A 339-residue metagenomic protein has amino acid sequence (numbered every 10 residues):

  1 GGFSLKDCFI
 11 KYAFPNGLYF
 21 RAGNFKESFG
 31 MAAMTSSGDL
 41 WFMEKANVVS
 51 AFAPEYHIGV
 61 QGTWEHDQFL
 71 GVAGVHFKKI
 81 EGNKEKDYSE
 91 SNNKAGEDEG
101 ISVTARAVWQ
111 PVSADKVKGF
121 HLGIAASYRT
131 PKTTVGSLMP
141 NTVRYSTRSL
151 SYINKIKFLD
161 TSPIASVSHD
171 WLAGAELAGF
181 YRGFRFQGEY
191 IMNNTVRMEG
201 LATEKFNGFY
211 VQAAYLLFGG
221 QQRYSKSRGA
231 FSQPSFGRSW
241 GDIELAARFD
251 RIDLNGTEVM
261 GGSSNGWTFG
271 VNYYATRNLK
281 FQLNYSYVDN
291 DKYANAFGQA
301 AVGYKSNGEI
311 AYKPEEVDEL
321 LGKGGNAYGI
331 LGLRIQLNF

Functional and structural regions predicted by a protein language model:
G1-D87, K94-K132, Y210-G237, E244-A246 (+1 more regions): Outer membrane beta-barrel
G136-F339: Outer-membrane beta-barrel pore domains
